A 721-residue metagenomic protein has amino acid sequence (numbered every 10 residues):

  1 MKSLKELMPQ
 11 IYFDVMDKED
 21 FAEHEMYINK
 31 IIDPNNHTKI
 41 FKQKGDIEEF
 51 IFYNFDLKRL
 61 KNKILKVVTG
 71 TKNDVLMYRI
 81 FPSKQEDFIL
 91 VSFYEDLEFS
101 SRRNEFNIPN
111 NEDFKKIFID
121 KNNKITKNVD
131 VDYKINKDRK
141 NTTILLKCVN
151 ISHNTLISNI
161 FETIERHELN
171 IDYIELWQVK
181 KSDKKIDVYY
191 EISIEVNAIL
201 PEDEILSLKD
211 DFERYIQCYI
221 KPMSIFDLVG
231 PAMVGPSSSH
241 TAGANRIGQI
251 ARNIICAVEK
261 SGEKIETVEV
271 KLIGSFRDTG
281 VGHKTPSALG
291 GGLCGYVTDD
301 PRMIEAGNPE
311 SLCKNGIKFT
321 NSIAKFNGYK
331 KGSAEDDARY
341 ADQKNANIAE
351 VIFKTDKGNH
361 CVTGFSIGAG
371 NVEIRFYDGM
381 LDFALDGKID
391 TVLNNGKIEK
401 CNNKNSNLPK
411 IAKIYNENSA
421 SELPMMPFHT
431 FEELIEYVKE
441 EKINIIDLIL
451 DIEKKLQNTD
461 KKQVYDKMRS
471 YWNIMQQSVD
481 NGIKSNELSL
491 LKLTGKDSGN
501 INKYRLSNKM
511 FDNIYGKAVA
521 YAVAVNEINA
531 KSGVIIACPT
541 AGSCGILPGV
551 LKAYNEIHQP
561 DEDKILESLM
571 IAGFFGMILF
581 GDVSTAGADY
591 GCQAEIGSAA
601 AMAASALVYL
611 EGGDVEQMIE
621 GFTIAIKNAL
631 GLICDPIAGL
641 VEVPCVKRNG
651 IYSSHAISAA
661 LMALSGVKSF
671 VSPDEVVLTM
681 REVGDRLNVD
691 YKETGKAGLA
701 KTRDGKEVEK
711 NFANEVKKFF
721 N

Functional and structural regions predicted by a protein language model:
M1-P222, V229-G235, I247-T391, N395: Regulatory modules associated with amino-acid/nitrogen control
Y219-F226, V258-E266, D512-N529, K564-S584 (+2 more regions): Acidic-glycine-rich active-site phosphate/pyrophosphate-binding loop
V229-I250, S532-V550, C592-A599: Conserved phosphate/anionic-ligand binding catalytic regions in large, soluble enzymes, centered on
T241-A257, P548-P560, A604-G612: Alpha-helical support elements that line or immediately flank enzyme active sites and cofactor-binding pockets
E266-I323, M570-A606, G612, E616 (+2 more regions): A structural-propensity feature for long, helix-poor, extended segments
E305-I317, N321-A324, G328, L607-N721: Functionally critical mobile loop/hinge segments
T320-D337, N345, E350-N402, P409-L506 (+1 more regions): C-terminal regulatory domains involved in ligand/effector binding and gene-expression control
G499-P539: Active-site cofactor/substrate anionic-group-binding motifs, chiefly glycine- and Lys/Arg-rich phosphate-binding loops
